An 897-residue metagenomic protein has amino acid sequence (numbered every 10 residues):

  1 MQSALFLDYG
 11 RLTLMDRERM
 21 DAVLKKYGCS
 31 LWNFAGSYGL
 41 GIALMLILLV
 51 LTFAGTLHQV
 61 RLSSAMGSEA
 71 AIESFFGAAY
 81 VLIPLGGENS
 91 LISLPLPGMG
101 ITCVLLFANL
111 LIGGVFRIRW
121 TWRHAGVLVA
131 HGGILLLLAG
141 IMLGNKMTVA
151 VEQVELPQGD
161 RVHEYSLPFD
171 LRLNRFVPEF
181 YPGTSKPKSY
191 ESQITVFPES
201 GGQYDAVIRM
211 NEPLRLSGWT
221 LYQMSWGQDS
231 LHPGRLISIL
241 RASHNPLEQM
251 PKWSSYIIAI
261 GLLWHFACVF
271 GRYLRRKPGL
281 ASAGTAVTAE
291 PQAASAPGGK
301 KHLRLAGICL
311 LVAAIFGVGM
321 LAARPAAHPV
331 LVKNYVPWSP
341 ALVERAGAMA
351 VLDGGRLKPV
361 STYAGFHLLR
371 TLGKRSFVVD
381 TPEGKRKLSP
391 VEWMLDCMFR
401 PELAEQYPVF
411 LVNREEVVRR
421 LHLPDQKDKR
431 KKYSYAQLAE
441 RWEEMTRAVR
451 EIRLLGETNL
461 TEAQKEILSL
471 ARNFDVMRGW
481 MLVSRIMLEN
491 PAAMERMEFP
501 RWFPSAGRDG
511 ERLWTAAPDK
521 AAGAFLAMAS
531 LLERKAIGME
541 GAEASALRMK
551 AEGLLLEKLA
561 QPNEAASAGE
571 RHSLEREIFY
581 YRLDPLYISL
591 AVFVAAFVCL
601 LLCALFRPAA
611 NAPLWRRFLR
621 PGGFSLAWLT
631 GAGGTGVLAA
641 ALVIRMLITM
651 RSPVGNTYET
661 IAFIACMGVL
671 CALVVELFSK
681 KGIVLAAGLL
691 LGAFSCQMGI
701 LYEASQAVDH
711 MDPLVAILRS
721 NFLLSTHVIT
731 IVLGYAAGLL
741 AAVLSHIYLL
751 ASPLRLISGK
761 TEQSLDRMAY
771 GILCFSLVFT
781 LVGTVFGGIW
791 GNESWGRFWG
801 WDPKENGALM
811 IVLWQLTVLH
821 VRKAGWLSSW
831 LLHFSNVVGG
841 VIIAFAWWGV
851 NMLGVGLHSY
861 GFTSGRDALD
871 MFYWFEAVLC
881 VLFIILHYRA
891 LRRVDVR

Functional and structural regions predicted by a protein language model:
S3-R897: Solvent-exposed, non-transmembrane regions of integral membrane proteins
